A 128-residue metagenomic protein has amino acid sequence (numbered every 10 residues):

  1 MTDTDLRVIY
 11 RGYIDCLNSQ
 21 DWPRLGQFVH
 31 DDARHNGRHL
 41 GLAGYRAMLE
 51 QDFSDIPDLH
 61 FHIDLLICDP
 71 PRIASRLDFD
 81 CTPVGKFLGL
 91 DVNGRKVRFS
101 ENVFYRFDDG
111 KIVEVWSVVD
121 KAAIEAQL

Functional and structural regions predicted by a protein language model:
M1-L128: C-terminal and inter-domain tail/linker signature
